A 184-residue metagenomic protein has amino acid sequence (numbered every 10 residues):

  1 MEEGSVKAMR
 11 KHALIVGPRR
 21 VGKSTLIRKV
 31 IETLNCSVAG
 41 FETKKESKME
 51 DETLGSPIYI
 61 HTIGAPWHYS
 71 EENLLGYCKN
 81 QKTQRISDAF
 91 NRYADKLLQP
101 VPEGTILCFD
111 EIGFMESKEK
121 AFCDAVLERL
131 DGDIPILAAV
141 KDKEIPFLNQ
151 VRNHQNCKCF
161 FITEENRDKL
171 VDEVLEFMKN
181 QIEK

Functional and structural regions predicted by a protein language model:
E2-R10: Phosphate-binding P-loop
I15: Hydrophobic anchor at the beta1->P-loop junction of P-loop NTPases
R19: The conserved Walker
K23: Conserved lysine of the Walker
L26, V30: Hydrophobic positions on the alpha1 helix immediately C-terminal to the Walker A/P-loop
I31-Q81: N-terminal phosphate/diphosphate-binding loop that engages ATP/GTP or pyrophosphate donors across diverse enzyme folds
Y77-L127: Phosphate-binding/switch loop-helix module in NTP-utilizing enzymes
L98, G113-K184: Replace "adjacent to P-loop NTPase cores in ATP/GTP-dependent enzymes" with "adjacent to NTP-binding cores
